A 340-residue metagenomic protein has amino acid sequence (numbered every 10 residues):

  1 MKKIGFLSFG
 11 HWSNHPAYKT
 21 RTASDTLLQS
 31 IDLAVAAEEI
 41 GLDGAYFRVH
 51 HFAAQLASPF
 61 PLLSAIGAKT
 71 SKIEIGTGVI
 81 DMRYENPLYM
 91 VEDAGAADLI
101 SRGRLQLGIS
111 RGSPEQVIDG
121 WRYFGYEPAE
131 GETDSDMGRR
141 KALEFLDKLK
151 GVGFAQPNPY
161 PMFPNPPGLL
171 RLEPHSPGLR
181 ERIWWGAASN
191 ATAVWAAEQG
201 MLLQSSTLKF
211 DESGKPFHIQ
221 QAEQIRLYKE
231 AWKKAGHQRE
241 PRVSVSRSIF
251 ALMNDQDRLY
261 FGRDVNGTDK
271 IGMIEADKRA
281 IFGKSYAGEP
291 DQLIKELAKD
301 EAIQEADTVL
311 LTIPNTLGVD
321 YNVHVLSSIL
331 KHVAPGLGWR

Functional and structural regions predicted by a protein language model:
M1-I73: N-terminal beta1-alpha1-beta2 module of alpha/beta enzyme domains
K2-A23, Y84-F154, L203, D211: Flexible, glycine-rich active-site loops centered on histidine and acidic residues that chelate a metal or position
I4, G41, V49, I66 (+5 more regions): Conserved, mostly hydrophobic/aromatic
I4-S8, A45-F47, I75-G78, L105-I109 (+4 more regions): Hydrophobic faces of well-ordered beta-strands that scaffold small-molecule active sites in alpha/beta enzyme cores
S13-L28, I80-P87, P177-A187, A280-D291: Active-site mouth loops of central-metabolism enzymes
G44-I66, D81, T207-H218, L310-V323: Glycine-rich, proline-tolerant flexible connector loops at the mouths of alpha/beta enzymes
L56-I80, S327-W339: Alpha-helix-loop-beta-strand connector modules within alpha/beta enzyme cores
P128-L172, S205, S213-D307, R340: An alpha-helical appendage that flanks or caps ligand/catalytic pockets
